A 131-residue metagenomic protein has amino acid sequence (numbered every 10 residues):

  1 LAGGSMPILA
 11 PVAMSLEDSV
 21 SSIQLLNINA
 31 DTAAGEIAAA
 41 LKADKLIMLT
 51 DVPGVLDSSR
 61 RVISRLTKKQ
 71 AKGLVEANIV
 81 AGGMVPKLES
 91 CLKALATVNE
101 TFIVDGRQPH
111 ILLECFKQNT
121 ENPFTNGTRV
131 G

Functional and structural regions predicted by a protein language model:
L1-G131: C-terminal catalytic "cap/lid" subdomain
